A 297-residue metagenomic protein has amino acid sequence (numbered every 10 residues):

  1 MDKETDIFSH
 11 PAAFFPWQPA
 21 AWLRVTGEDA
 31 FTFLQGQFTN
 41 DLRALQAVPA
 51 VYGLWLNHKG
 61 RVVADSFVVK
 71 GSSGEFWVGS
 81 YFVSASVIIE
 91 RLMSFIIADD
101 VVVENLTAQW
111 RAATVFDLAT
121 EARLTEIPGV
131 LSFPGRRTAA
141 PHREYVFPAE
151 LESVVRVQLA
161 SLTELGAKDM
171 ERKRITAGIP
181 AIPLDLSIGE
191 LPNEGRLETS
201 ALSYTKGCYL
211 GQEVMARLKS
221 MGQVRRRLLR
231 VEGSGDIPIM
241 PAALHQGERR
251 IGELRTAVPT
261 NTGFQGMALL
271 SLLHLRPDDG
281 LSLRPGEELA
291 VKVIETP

Functional and structural regions predicted by a protein language model:
M1-A64, S72-S73: Acidic, proline/glycine-enriched N-terminal capping motif
D2-H10, G53-D65, I96-D99, L124-F133 (+1 more regions): Short amphipathic beta-strand starts and helix->beta connectors
A13-F15, A21-W22, F67-P180: Acidic, low-complexity central loop/insert segments
R24-F33, V115-A119, E232-I239: Short, surface-exposed ligand-recognition loops at beta-strand->loop->(often short) alpha-helix junctions that present
Q35-R43, V83, E90-A98, A160 (+2 more regions): Short, intrinsically disordered, mixed-charge
L54, F116-I127, D236-R249: Short amphipathic alpha-helix segments
Y145-L229: Anionic-ligand-binding alpha/beta catalytic cores of soluble enzymes and soluble regulatory domains that recognize
E190, R196-L202, Q212, A216-P297: Glycine-rich, small/acidic residue-mixed loop/short-helix segments
